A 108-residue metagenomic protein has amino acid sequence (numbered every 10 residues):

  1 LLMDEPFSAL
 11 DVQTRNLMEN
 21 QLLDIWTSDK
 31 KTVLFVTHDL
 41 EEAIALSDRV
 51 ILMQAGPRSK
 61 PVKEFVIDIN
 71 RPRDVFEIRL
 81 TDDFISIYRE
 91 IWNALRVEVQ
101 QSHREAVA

Functional and structural regions predicted by a protein language model:
L1-D4: Catalytic Walker B motif of ABC-type/P-loop ATPase nucleotide-binding domains
S8-L10: ABC ATPase nucleotide-binding domain "signature" loop
R15-K30: Helical segment within the ABC ATPase nucleotide-binding domain
L22, H38-E41: The feature captures the ABC ATPase H-loop/switch
K30-V36: Conserved H-loop
A45-L52: Conserved catalytic segment of ABC-fold P-loop ATPases
A55-E90: Conserved beta-strand-loop-alpha-helix hinge in the C-terminal portion of ABC ATPase nucleotide-binding domains
Q101-A108: ABC-family P-loop ATPase nucleotide-binding domain
